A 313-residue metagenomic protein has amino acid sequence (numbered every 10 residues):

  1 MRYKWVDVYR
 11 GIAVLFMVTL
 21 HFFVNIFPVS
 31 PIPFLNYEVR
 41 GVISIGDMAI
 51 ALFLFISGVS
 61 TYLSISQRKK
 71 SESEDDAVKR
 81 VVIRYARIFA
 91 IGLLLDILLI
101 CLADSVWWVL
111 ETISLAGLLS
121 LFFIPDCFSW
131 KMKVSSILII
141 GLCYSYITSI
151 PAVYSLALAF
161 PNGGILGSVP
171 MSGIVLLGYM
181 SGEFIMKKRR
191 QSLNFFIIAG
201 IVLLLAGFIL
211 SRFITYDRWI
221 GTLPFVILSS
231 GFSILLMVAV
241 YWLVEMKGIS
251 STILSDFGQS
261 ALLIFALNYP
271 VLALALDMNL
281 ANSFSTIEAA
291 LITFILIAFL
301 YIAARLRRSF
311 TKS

Functional and structural regions predicted by a protein language model:
M1-S313: Alpha-helical transmembrane segments and their immediate juxtamembrane cytosolic regions
